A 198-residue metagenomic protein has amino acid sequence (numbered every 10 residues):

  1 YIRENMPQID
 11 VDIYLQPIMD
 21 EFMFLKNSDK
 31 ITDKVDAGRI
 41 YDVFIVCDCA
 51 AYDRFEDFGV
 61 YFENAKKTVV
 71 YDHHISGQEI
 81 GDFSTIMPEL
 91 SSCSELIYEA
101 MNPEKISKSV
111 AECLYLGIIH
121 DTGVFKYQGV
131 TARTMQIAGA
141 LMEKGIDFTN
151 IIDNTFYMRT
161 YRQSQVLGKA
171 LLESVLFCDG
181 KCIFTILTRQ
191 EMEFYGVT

Functional and structural regions predicted by a protein language model:
Y1-M23, G38-Y41, H120-T198: Hydrophobic helix-and-loop "lid/oligomerization" segment in the mid-to-C-terminal part of catalytic domains
E4, V60-T68, P103, A132-R133: A glycine- and small-aliphatic-rich helix-loop capping segment at beta-alpha/alpha-beta transitions that lines
Q8, D36-R39, N64, P103-K108: Short, glycine- and charge-enriched coil/turn segments that flank and shape catalytic ligand pockets
V11-I13, T68, L114: Hydrophobic/aromatic residues located in beta-strands of well-ordered beta-sheets within soluble catalytic
M23, D53, E95: Alpha-helical elements of the RecA-like P-loop NTPase motor core of helicases
K26-F83: Active-site cofactor/cluster-binding pocket
V60, L116, A140: Hydrophobic/aromatic ligand-binding patch that stacks against planar heteroaromatic rings of cofactors or nucleotides
Y71-I137: Short alpha-helices
